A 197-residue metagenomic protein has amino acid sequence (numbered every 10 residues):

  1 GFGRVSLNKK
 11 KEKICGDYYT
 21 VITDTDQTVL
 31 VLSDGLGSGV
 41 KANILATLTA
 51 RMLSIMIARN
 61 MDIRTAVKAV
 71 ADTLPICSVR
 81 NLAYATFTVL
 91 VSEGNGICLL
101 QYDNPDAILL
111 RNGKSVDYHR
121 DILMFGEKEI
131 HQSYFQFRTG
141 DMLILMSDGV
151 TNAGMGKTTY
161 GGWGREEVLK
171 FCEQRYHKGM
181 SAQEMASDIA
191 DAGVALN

Functional and structural regions predicted by a protein language model:
G1, D24-Q27, S92-C98, R138-D141: Beta-strand-turn-beta hairpins that frame and shape the catalytic cleft of phosphate-ester-processing enzymes
G1-K13: Regulatory cytosolic signal-relay segments
E12-T25, D117-M155: Acidic loop->beta-strand submotif enriched in PP2C/PPM serine/threonine phosphatases
C15, I44-G113, L123, I130-H131 (+1 more regions): Catalytic core of PPM/PP2C metal-dependent serine/threonine phosphatase domains
Y18-T73, Q136, I144, N152-L169: Primarily the active-site beta-strand->alpha-helix module of PP2C/PPM metal-dependent phosphatases, and frequently
L36-S38, N104-A107, S115-V116, T151-N152: Short, surface-exposed beta-strand-loop junctions and turns on beta-sheet-rich folds
F87, I97, L109, Q132 (+3 more regions): Long, mid-chain structured domain cores
V150-N197: C-terminal catalytic subdomain
